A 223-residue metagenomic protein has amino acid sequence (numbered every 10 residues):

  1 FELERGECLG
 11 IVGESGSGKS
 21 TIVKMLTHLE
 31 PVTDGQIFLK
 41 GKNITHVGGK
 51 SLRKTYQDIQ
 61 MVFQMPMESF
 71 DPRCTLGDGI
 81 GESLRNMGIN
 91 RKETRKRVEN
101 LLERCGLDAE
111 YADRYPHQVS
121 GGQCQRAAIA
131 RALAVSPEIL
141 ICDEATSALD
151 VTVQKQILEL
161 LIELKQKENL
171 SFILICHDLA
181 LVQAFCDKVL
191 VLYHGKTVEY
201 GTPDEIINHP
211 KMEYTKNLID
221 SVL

Functional and structural regions predicted by a protein language model:
T27: Helix-to-loop junction immediately C-terminal to a conserved catalytic motif
G35-N43, T55: Conserved ABC transporter NBD signature motif
R85, K92-E110, I219-D220: Conserved ABC ATPase "signature" region
A134-E138: A short, proline-enriched helix->beta-strand linker immediately N-terminal to the Walker B motif in ABC-type P-loop
V182-A184: A short, surface-exposed alpha-helical micro-motif characterized by mixed small hydrophobic and charged/polar residues
Y200-G201: ABC ATPase "signature
